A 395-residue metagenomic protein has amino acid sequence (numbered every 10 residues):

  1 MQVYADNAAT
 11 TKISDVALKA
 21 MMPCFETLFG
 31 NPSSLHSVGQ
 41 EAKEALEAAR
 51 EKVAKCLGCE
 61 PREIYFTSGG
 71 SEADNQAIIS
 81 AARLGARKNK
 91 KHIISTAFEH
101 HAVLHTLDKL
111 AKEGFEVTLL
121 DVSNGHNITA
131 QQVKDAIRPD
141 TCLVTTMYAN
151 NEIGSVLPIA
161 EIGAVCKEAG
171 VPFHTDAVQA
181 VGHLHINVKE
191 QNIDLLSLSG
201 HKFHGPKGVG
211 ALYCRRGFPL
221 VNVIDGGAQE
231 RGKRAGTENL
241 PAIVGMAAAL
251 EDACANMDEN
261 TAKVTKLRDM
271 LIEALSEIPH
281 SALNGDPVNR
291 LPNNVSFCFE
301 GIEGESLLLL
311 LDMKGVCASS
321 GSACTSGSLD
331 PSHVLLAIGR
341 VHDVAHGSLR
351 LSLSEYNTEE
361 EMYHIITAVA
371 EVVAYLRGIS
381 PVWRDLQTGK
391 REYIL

Functional and structural regions predicted by a protein language model:
M1-L395: Pyridoxal 5′-phosphate
